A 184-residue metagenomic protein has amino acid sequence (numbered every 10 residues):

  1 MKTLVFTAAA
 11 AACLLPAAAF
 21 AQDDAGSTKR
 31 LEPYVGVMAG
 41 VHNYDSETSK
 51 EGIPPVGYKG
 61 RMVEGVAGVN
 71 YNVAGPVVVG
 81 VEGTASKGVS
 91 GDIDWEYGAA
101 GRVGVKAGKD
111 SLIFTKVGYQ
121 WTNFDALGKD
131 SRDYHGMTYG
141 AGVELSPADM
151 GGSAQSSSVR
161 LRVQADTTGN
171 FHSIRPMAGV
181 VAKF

Functional and structural regions predicted by a protein language model:
M1-Q22: Gram-negative bacterial Sec-dependent N-terminal signal peptides
T3, F20-F184: Gram-negative outer-membrane beta-barrel domains
